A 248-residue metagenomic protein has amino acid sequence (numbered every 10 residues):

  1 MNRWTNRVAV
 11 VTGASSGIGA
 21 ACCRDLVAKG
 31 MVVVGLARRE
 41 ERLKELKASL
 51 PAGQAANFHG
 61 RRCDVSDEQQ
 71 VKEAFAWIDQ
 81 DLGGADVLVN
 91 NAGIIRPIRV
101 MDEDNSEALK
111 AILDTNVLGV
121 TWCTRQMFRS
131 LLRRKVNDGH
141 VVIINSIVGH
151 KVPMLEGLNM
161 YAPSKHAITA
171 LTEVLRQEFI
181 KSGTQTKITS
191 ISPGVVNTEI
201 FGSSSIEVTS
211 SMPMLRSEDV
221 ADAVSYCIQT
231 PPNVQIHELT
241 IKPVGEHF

Functional and structural regions predicted by a protein language model:
V8, S15-S16: Conserved glycine-rich cofactor-binding loop
K29-L46: Conserved glycine-rich Rossmann-like NAD(P)H-binding loop of the short-chain dehydrogenase/reductase
E41, R62-A74, S106: The beta1-alpha1 cofactor-binding region of Rossmann-like NAD(H)/NADP(H)-dependent oxidoreductases
A74, V89, C123-M127, L171-T172: Hydrophobic positions on the long internal alpha-helix of Rossmann-like NAD(P)-dependent oxidoreductase domains
R99-M101, N105-A111: Substrate-binding pocket helix/loop in short-chain dehydrogenase/reductase
N137-A167, E173, Q177-K181: Catalytic loop of short-chain dehydrogenase/reductase
T186, S190-I191, I206-F248: C-terminal helical subdomain
